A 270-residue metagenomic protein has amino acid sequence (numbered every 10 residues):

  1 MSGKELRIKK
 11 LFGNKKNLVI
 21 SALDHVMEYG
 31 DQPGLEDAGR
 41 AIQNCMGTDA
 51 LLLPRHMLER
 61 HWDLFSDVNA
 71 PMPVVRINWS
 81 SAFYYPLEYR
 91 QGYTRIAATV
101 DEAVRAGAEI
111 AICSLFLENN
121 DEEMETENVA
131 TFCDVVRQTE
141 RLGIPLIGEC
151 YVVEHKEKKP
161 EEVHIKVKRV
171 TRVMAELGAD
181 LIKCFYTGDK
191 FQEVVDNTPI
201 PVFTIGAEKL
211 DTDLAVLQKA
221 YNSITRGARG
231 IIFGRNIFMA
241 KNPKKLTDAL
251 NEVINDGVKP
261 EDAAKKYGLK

Functional and structural regions predicted by a protein language model:
M1-E28: N-terminal basic, low-complexity leaders that serve as flexible interaction/assembly modules and, when applicable, as
G3-R7, R40, A249, D262-A263: Exposed alpha-helical structural elements
L18-R60, L64-D67, M72-F83, L87-F203 (+3 more regions): Alpha/beta enzyme core
I205-G206, F233: Thr-Gly-centered strand-to-loop micro-motif
K209-L210, N236: Hydrophobic alpha-helical scaffolding
I224, F238-K270: C-terminal helical cap(s) of enzyme catalytic domains, especially alpha/beta-barrels
R229-F238: Short acidic/histidine-rich active-site segments
